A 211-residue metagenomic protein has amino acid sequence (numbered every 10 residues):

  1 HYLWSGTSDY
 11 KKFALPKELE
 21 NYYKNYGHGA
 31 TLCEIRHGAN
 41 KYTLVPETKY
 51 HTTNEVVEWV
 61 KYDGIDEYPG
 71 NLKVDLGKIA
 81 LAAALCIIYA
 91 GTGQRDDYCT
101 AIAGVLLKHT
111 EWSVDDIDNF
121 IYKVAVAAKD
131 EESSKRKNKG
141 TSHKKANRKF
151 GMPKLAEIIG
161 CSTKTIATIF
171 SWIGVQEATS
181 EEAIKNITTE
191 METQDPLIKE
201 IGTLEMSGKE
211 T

Functional and structural regions predicted by a protein language model:
H1-C99, S113-P153: Metal-dependent DNA replication initiation modules
D97, G104-F120, T163-T211: N-terminal nucleic-acid engagement/recognition segments and initiation subdomains in replication, restriction
K129, A146, F150, G160 (+2 more regions): Short intrinsically disordered, low-complexity segments
N138-G174: Basic/polar, cationic surfaces and motifs that engage anionic cell-wall and phosphate/carboxylate ligands
